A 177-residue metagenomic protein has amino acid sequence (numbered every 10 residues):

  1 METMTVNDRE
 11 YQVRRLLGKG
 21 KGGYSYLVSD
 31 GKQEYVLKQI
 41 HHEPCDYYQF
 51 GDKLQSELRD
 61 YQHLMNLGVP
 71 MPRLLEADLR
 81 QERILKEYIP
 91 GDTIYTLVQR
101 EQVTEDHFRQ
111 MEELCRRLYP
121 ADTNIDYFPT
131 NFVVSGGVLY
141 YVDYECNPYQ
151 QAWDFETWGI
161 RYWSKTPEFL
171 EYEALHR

Functional and structural regions predicted by a protein language model:
M1-V13: Juxta-kinase regulatory segment immediately upstream of eukaryotic protein kinase catalytic domains
V13-L54: ATP-binding glycine-rich loop module of kinase domains
Y35, P70, I84, Y140-V142: Protein kinase-like catalytic core scaffold
Q49-L67: The N-lobe alphaC helix and its flanking beta3-alphaC-beta4 segment of protein kinase-like domains, centered on
V69-F108: Conserved structural core of kinase catalytic domains
D106-R117: Conserved alphaE helix
P120-N124, S135-R177: C-lobe/activation-segment region of protein kinase-like
Y127-F132: Hydrophobic residue at the +6 position relative to the catalytic HRD Asp in the kinase catalytic loop
